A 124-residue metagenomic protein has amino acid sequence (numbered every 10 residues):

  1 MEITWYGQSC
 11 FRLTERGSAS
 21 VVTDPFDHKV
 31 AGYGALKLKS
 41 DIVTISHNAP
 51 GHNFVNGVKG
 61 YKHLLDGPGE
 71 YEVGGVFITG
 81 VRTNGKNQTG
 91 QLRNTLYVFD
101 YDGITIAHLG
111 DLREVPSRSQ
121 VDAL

Functional and structural regions predicted by a protein language model:
M1-I42, A49-G51, Y61-A123: Core dinuclear metal-dependent hydrolase active-site scaffold
F54-V55: Terminal membrane-proximal soluble interaction domains of membrane-associated proteins
